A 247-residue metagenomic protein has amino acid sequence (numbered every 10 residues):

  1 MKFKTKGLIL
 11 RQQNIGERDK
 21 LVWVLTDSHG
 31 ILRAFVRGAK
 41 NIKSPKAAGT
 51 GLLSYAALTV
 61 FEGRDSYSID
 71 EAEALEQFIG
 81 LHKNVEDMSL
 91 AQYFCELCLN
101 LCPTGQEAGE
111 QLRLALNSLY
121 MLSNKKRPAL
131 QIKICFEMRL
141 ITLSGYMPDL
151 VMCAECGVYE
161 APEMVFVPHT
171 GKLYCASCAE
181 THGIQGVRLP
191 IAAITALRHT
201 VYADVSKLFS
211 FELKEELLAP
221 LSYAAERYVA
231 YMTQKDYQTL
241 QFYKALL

Functional and structural regions predicted by a protein language model:
M1-L21, L25-L247: Non-catalytic alpha-helical scaffolds and adjoining flexible linkers that form interface surfaces for assembly
